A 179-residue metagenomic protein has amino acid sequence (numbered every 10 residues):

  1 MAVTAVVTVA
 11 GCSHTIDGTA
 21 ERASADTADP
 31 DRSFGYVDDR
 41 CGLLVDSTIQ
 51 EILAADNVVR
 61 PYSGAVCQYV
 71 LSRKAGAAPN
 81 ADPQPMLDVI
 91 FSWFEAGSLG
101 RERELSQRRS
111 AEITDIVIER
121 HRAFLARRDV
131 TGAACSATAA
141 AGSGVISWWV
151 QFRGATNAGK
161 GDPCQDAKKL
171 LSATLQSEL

Functional and structural regions predicted by a protein language model:
M1-V3: N-terminal export and membrane-targeting signals
V7-G11: C-terminal motif of bacterial Sec signal peptides marking the signal peptidase cleavage site
S13-I16: Bacterial signal peptide processing site
R22-V45: Post-signal peptide N-terminal segment of mature Sec-exported envelope proteins
G35-L43, P61, A158-Q165: Soluble non-cytosolic domains of exported or imported proteins
S47-I52, R73-A81, S143-G144, L171-L175: Extracellular/mature segments of secreted proteins
A54-R122: Short, solvent-exposed recognition patches
Q107-L179: A short, solvent-exposed beta-edge/loop patch
